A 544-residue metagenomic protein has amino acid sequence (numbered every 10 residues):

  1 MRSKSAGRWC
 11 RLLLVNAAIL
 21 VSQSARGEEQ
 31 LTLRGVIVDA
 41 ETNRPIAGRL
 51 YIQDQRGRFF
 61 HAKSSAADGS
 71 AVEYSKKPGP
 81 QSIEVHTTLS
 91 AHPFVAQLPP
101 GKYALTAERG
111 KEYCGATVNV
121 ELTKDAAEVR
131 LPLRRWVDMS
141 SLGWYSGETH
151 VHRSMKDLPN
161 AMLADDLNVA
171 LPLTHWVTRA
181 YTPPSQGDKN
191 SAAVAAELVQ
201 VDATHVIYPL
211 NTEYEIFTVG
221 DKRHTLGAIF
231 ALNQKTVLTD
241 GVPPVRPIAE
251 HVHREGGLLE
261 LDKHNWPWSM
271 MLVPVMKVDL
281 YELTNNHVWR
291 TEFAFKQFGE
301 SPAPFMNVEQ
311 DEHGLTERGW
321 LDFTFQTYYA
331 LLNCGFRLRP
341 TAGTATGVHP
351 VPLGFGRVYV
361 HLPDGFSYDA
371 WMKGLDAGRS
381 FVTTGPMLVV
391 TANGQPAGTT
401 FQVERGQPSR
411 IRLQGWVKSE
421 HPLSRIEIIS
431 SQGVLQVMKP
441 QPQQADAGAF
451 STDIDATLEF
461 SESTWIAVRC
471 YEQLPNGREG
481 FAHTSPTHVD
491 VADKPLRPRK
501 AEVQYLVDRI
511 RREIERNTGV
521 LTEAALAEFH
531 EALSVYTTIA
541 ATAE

Functional and structural regions predicted by a protein language model:
M1-R8: N-terminal secretory signal peptides that target proteins for export/translocation
C10-V21: Bacterial N-terminal signal peptides
I19-T32, V38-N43: Beta-strand-rich domain onsets/edges
E28, A40-N43, G57-H61, V72: N-terminal pre-domain segments of enzymes
A40-Q55, K76-T87, A96, K102 (+5 more regions): C-terminal functional module detector
R58-K63, G69, P159-A164: PEST-like low-complexity, intrinsically disordered acidic/proline/serine-rich tracts that flank trafficking/processing
F59-H61, A67-D68, K77-P80, L89: Extended N-terminal export/anchoring regions of large proteins
S140-P340, P350: Catalytic cores of extracellular degradative/oxidative enzymes
